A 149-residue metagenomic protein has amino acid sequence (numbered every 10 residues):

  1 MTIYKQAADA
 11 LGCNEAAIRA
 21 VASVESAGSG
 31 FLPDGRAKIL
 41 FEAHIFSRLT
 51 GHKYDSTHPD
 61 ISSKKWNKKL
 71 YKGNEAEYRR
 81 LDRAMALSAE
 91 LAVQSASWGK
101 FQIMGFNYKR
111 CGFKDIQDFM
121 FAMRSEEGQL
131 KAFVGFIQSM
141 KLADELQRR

Functional and structural regions predicted by a protein language model:
M1-M85: Export/targeting segments at the very N-terminus of extracytoplasmic proteins
I3-K5, D9-A16, V21-A22, I103 (+4 more regions): Intrinsic structural disorder
Y54, H58-R148: Alpha-helical segment that forms one wall of the substrate-binding/catalytic cleft in peptidoglycan-active domains
